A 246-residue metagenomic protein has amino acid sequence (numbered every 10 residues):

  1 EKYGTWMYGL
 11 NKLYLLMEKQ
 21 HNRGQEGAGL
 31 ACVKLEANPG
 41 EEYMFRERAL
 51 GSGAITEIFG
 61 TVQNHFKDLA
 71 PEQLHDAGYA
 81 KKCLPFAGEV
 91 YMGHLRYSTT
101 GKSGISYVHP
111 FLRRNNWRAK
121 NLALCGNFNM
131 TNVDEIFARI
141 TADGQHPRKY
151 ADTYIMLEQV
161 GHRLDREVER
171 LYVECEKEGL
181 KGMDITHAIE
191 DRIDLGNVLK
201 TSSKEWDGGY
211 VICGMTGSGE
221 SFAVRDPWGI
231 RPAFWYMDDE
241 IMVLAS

Functional and structural regions predicted by a protein language model:
E1-S246: Conserved short alpha-helical segments that host acidic/polar catalytic motifs at enzyme active sites
